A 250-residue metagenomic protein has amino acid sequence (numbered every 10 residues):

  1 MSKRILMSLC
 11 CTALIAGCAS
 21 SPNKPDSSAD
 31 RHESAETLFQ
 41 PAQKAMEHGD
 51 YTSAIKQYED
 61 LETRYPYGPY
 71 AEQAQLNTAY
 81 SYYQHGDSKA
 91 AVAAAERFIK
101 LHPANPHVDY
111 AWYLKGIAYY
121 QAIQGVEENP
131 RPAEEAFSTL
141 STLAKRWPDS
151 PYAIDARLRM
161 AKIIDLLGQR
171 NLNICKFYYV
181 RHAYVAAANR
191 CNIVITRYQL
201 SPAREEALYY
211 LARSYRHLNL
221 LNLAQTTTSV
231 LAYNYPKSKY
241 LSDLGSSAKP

Functional and structural regions predicted by a protein language model:
S2-I5, L14, C18-P250: Acidic, polar-rich low-complexity tracts and alpha-helical solenoid repeat scaffolds
